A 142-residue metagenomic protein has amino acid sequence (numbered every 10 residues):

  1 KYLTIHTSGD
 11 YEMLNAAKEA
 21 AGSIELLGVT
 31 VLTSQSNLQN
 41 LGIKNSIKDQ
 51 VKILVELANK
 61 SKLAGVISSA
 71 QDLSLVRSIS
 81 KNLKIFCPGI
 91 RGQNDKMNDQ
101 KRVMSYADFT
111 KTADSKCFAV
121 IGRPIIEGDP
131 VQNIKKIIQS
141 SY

Functional and structural regions predicted by a protein language model:
K1-S74, S78-K84, I90-M97: Conserved anion-binding
Y2-M13, I90-D95, D99-I134: Glycine-rich phosphate-binding active-site loops on the catalytic face of alpha/beta enzymes
A20, E127, Q132-Y142: Catalytic-site microenvironment of enzymes that process N-acetyl-hexosamine-containing cell-wall polysaccharides
G22-G28, F118-V120, I137-S141: A generic structural signal for ordered secondary structure
